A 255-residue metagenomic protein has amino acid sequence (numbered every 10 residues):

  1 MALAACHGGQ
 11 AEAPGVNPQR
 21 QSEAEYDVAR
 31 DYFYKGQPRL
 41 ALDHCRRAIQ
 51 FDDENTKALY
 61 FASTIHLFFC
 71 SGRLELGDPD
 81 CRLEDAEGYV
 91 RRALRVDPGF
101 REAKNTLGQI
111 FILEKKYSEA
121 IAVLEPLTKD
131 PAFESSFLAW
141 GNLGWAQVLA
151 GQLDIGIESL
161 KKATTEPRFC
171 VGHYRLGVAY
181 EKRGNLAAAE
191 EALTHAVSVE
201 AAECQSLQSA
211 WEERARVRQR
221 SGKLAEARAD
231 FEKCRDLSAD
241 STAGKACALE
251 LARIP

Functional and structural regions predicted by a protein language model:
C6-D52, T56-F61, S71, P255: N-terminal leader/linker segments that initiate helical-solenoid repeat arrays
Q21, N55, F100, S136 (+4 more regions): Residue-level recognition of tetratricopeptide repeat
G36-D43, G72-R92, E114-E125, A150-K162 (+2 more regions): Structural signature of tandem alpha-helical TPR/SEL1-like repeats, specifically the intra-repeat loop/turn
F51, V96, D130-A132, T165-E166 (+2 more regions): Structural marker of alpha-solenoid helical repeat scaffolds
A58, A103, A139, G172-H173 (+3 more regions): TPR alpha-solenoid repeat register
F61, T106, N142, R175 (+2 more regions): Canonical tetratricopeptide repeat
